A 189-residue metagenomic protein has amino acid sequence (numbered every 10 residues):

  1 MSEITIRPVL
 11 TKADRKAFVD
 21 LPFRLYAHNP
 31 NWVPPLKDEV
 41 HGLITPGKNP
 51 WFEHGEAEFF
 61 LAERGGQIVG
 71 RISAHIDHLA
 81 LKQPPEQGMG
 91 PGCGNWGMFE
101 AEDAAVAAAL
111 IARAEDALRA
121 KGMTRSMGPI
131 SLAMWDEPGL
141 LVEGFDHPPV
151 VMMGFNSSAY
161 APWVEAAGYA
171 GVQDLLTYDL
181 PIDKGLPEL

Functional and structural regions predicted by a protein language model:
S2-G47, G92, L175: Short amphipathic alpha-helix that is part of the acyltransferase structural core
E3-I4, G154-L189: Acyltransferase donor/substrate-recognition loop-hinge adjacent to the catalytic core
P22, E53-A57, R71: Membrane-embedded alpha-helical bundles of multi-pass transporters/translocases, especially carrier/permease families
L43, L141-G144, P187-E188: Short low-complexity, flexible loop/linker segments enriched in glycine and/or proline with clustered acidic
T45-L61: A short helix-loop-beta-strand connector motif used in the catalytic cores of GNAT acetyltransferases and, in some
L61, Q67-D77: Conserved beta-strand in the GNAT
H78, L132-D136, K184: Feature marks short, surface-exposed loop/turn motifs that line or immediately flank catalytic pockets and channel
Q83-Y169: Acyl-donor binding region in acyl/amide transferases
